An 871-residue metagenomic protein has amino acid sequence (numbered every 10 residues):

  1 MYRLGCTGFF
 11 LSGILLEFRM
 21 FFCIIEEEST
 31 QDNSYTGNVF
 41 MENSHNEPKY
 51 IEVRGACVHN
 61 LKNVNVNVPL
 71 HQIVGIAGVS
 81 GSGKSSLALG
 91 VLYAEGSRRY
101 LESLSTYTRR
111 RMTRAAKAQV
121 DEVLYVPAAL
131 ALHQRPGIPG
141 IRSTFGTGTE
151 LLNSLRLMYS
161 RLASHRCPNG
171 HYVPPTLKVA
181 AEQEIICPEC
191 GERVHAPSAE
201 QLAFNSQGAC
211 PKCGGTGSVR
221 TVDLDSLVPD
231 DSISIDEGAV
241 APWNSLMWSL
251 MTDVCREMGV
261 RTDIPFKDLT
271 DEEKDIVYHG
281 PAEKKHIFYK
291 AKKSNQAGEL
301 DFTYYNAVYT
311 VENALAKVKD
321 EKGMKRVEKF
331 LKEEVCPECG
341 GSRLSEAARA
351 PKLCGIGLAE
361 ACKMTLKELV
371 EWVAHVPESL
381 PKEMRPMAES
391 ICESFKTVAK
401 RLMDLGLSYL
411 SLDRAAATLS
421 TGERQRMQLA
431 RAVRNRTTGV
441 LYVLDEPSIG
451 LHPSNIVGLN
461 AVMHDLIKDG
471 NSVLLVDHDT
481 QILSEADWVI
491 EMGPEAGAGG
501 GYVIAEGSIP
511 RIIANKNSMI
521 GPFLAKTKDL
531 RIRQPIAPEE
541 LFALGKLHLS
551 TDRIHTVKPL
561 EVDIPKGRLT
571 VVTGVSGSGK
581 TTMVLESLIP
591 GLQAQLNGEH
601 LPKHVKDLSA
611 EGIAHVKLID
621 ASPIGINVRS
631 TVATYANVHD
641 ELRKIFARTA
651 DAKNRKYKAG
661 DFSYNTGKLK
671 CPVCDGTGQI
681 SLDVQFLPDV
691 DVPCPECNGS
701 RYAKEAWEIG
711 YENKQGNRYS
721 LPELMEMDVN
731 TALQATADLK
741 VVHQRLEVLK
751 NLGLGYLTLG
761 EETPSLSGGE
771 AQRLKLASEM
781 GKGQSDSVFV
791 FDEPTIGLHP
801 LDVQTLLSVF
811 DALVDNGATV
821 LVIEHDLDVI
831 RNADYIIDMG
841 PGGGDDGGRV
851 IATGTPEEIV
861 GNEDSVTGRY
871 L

Functional and structural regions predicted by a protein language model:
Y2-R3: Hydrophobic alpha-helical membrane-insertion segments
C6-T7, L16-L871: Conserved phosphate-binding elements of NTP-dependent enzyme cores
F10-L11: Short hydrophobic targeting helices and cationic amphipathic motifs that mediate membrane/organellar targeting
